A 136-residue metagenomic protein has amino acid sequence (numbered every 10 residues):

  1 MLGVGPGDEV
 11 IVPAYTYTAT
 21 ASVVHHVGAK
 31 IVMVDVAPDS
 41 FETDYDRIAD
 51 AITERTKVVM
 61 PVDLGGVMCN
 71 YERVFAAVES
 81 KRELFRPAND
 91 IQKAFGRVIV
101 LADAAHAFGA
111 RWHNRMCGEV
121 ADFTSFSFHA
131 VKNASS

Functional and structural regions predicted by a protein language model:
G3-A104, R111: PLP-dependent aminotransferase-like
I91-S135: Conserved active-site segment immediately N-terminal to the catalytic lysine that forms the internal aldimine
